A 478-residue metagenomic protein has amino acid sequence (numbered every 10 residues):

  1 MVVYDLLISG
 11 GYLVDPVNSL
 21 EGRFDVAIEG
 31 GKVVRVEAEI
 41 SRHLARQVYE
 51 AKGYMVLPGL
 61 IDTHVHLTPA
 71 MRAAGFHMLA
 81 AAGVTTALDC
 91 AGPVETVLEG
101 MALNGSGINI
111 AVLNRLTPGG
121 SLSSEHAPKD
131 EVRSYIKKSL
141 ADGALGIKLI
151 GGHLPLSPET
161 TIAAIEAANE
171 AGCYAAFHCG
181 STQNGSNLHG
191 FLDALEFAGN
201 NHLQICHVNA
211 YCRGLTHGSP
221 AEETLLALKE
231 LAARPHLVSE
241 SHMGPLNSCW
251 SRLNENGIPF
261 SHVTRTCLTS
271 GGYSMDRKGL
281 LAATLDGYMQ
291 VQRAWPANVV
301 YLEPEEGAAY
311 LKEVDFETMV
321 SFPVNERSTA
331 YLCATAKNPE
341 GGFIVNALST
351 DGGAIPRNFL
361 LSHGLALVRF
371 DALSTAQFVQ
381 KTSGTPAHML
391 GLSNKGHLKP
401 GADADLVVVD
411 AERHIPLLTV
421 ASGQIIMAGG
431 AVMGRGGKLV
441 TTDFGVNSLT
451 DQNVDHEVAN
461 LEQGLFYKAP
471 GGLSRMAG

Functional and structural regions predicted by a protein language model:
M1-F24, I28-E29, A38-E39, L79-A80 (+3 more regions): Active-site microenvironment of metallo-dependent hydrolases
V2-G10, S41-A81, T85-A87, V446-Q452 (+1 more regions): Replace "His-x-His-based motif
G11, G31, G53, H64 (+8 more regions): Divalent metal-coordination and catalytic microenvironments
G59-V65, A87-D89, I110-N114, I147-L149 (+4 more regions): Hydrophobic faces of well-ordered beta-strands that scaffold small-molecule active sites in alpha/beta enzyme cores
A73-L154, E166-C173: Divalent-metal coordination cores built from histidine and acidic residues
A80, N104, N169, G199 (+2 more regions): Anion (oxyanion) recognition and catalysis
L145, H217-A366, S474-G478: Active-site neighborhoods of metal-dependent hydrolases
G151-A232, S239, N247-C249: Functional cores that coordinate and move charged inorganic groups
